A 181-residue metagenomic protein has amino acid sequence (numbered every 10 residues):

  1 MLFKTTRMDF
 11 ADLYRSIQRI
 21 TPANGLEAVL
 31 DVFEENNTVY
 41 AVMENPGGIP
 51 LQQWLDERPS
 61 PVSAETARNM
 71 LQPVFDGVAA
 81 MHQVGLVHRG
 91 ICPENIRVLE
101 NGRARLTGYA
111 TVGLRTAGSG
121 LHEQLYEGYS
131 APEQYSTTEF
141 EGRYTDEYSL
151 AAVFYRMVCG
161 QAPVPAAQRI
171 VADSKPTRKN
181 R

Functional and structural regions predicted by a protein language model:
L2-T21: AlphaC helix of the eukaryotic protein kinase fold
D31-V32: Activation-segment/catalytic-loop signature of the eukaryotic protein kinase fold
N36-P50, W54: Conserved short submotifs of the Hanks-type protein kinase catalytic core that shape the nucleotide-binding pocket
M70-L71: Activation segment signature within eukaryotic-like protein kinase domains
V74-L86: Protein kinase catalytic-loop region centered on the HRD/HxD motif
R89: Residue immediately N-terminal to the catalytic "proton-acceptor" Asp in the protein kinase catalytic loop
N95-G108: Conserved protein kinase catalytic/activation segment
G128-R181: C-terminal lobe helix-coil module of Hanks-type protein kinase domains
